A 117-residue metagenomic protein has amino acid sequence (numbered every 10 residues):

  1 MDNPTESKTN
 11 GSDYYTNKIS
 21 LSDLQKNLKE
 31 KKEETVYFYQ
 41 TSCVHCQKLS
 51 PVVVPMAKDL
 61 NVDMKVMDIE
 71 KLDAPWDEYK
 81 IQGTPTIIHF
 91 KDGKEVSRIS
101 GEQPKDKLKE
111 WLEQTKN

Functional and structural regions predicted by a protein language model:
M1-K31, N117: N-terminal leader/targeting and pre-domain segments
Y15-K18, F38, A57-A74: Thiol-based oxidoreductase modules, predominantly thioredoxin-like and allied folds used for disulfide exchange
D23-D59, G83: Local sequence-structure signature of Cys/Sec-based thiol-disulfide redox active-site neighborhoods
D23-L24, K71-P75, K107: Short acidic active-site motifs
T41, I69-L72, D92, P104: Solvent-exposed coil/turn segments that connect beta secondary-structure elements in extracytoplasmic/periplasmic
Y79-I88: Structural micro-motif
I88-N117: Non-catalytic, surface beta->alpha helical segment in thiol-disulfide oxidoreductase systems
